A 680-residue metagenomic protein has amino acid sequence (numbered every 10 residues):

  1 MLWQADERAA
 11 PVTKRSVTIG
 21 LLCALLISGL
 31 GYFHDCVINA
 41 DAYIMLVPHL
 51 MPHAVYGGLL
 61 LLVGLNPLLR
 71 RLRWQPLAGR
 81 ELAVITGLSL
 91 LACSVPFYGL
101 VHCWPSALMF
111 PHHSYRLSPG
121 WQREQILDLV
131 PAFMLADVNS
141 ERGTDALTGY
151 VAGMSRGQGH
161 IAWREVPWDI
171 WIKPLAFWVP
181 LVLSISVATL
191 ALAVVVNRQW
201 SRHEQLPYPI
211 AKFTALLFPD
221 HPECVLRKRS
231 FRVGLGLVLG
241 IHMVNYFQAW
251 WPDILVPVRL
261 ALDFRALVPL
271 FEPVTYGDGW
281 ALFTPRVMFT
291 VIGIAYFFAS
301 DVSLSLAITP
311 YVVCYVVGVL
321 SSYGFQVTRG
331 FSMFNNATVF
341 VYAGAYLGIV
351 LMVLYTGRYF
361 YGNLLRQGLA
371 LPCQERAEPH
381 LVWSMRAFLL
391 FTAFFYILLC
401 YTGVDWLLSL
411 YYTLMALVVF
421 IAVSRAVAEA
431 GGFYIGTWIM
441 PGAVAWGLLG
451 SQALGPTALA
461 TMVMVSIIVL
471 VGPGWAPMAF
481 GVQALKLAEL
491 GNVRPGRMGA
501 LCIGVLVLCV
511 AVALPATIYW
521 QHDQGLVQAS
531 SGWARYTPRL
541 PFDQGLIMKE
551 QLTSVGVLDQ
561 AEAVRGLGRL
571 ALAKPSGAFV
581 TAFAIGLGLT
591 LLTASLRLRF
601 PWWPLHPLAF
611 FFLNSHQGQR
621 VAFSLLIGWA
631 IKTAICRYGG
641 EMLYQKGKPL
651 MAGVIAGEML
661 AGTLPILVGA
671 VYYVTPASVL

Functional and structural regions predicted by a protein language model:
L2-E7, T13-M478, V512-D559, F579-F583 (+6 more regions): Transmembrane-helix bundle segments that line or gate the permeation/cavity pathway in multi-pass membrane proteins
Q75, Y296-F298, L485-L501, R565-F583 (+2 more regions): Hydrophobic alpha-helical bundle architecture
R229, N492-A511, Y519: Internal alpha-helical transmembrane segments
G628-A634: Long, compositionally biased intrinsically disordered regions
